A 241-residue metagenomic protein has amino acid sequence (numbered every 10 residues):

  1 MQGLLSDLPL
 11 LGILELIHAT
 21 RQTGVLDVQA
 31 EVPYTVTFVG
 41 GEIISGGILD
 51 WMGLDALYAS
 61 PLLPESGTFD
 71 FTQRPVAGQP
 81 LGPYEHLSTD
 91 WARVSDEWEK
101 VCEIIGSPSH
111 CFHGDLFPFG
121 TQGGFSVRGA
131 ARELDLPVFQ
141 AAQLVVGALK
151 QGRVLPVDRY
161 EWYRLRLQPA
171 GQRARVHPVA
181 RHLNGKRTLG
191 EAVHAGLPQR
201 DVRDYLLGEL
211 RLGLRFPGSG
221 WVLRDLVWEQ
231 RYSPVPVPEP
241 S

Functional and structural regions predicted by a protein language model:
M1-S241: Acidic, Ser/Thr/Pro-enriched low-complexity segments and adjacent helix/loop capping patches that create flexible
